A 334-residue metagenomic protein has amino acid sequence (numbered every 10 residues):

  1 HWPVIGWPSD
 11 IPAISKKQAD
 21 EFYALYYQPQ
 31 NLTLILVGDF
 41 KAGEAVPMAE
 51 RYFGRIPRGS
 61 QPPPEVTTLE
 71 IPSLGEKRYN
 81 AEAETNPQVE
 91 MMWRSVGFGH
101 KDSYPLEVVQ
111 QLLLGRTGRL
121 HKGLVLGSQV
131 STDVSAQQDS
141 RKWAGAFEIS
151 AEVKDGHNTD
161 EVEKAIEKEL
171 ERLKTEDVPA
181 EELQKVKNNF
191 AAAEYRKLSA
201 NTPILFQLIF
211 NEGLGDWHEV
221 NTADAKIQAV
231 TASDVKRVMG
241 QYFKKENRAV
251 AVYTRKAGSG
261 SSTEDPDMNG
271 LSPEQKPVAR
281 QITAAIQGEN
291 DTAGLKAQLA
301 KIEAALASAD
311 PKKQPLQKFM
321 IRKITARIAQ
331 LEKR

Functional and structural regions predicted by a protein language model:
H1-S9, N31-V37, T85-G97, V125-Q228 (+2 more regions): M16 family metallopeptidases and their MPP-like homologs
K17-Y52, N247: Non-catalytic, conformational "gating/processing" segments within enzyme and secreted inhibitor domains
D20-A24, E76-N80, D133-D139: Short beta-strand/turn micro-motifs at beta-sheet edges
F22, M48-R55, R94, V108 (+8 more regions): Generic, well-ordered alpha-helical scaffold segments in large soluble proteins
K41-N80, Q88, T222-R334: Proteolytic maturation boundary segments
A42-V46, K101, G156-E161: Short, conserved charged micro-motifs
Q61-R119, N211: His/Glu-based metal-binding/catalytic segments typifying zinc-dependent metallopeptidases
K101-V108, V125, T231-D234: PPIase-associated folding chaperone regions across multiple families
